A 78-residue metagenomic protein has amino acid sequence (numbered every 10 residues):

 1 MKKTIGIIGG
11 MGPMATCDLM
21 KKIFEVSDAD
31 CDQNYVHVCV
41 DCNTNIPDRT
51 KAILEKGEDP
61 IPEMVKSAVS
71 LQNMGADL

Functional and structural regions predicted by a protein language model:
M1-L78: Non-catalytic structural scaffold of enzyme domains
